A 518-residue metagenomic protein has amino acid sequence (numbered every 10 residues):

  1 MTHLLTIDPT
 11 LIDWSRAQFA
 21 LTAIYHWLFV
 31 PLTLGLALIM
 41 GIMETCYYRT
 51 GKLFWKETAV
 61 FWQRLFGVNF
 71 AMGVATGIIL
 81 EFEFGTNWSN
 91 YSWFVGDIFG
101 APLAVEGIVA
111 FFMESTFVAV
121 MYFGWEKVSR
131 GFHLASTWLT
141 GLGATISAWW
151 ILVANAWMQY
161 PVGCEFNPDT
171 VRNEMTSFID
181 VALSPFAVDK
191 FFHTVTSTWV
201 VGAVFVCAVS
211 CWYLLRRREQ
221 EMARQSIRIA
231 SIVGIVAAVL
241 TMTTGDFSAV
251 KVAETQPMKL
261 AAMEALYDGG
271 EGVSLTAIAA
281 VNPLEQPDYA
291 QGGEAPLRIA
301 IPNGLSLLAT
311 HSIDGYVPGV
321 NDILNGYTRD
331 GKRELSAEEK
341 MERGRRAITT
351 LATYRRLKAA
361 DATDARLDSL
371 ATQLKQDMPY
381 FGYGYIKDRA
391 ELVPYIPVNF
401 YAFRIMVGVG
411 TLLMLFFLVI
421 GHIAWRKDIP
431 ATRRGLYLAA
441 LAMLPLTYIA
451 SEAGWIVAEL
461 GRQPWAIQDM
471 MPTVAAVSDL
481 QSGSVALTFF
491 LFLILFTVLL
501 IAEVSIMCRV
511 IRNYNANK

Functional and structural regions predicted by a protein language model:
M1-K518: Polytopic transmembrane helical bundles with strong interfacial aromatic enrichment
